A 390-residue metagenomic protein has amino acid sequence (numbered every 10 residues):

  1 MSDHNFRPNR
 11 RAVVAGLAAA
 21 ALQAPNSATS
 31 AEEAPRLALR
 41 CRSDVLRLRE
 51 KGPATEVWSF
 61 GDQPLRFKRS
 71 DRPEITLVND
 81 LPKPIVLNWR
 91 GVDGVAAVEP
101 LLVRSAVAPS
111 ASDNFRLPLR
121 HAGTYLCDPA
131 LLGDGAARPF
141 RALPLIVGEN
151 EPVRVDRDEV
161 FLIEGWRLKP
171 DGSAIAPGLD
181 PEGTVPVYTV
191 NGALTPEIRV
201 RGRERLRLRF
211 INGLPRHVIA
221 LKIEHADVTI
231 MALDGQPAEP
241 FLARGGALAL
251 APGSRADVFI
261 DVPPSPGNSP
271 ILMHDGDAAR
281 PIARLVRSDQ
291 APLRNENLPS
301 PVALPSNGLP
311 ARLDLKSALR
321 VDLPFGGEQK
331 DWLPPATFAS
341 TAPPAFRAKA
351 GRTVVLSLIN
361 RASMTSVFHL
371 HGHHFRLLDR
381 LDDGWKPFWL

Functional and structural regions predicted by a protein language model:
M1-P8, A19-A21: N-terminal secretory signal peptides
T29-C127: Extracytoplasmic/lumenal soluble domains of exported proteins with redox or metal-associated functions
S30-R42, G135-L168, A238-T365: Extended terminal and domain-junction accessory segments
E50-R66, P186-P196, K330-A350: N-terminal edge beta-strand
S70-D71, A111, L119-Y125, R203-E204 (+3 more regions): Short tyrosine-centred short linear motifs in exposed loops/low-complexity segments
L77-L81, I211-N212, L358-A362: Asparagine-centered strand-capping/turn motif at beta-strand->loop junctions
P84-R90, H217-I223, V367-L370: Short, hydrophobic/aromatic beta-strand segments
A96-P109, P118, I163, P170-G172 (+2 more regions): Histidine- and aromatic-rich segments of cupredoxin/plastocyanin-like copper-binding domains
